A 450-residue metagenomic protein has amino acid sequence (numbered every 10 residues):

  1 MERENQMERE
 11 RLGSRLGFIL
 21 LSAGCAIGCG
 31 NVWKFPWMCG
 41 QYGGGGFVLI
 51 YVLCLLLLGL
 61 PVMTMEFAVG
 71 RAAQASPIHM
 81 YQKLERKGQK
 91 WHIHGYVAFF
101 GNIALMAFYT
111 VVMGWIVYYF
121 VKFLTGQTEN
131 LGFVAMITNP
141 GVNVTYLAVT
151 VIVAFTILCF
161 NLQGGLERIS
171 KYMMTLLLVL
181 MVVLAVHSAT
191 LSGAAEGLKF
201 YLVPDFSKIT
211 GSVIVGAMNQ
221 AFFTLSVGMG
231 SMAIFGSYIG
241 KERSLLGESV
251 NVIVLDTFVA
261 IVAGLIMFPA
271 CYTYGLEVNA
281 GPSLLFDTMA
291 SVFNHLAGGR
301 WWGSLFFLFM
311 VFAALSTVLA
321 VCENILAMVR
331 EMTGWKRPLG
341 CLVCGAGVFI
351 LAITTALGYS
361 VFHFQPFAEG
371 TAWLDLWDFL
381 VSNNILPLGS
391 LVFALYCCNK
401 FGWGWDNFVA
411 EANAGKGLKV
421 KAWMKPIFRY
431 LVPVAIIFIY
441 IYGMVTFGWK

Functional and structural regions predicted by a protein language model:
M1-W33, V62-F67, R71-I93, G240-S244 (+1 more regions): Membrane-interface "cap" regions at the ends of multi-pass membrane proteins
E2-E8, L12, L16, E167 (+2 more regions): Membrane-embedded translocation segments of transport machinery
Q6-R9, W37-Y42, A72-V97, T110-G165 (+5 more regions): Inter-helical loop and helix-membrane interface segments of multi-pass membrane transporters/permeases
R15, L20-A23, I50-R86, T110 (+4 more regions): Juxtamembrane transmembrane-helix boundary signature
M38-Y42, K90-G101, V149-M173, I234-E242 (+2 more regions): Membrane-water interface regions at transmembrane-helix termini and the short interhelical loops of multi-pass membrane
G59-S76, W91-F133, V311-R330, P387 (+3 more regions): Hydrophobic transmembrane alpha-helices that form the core helical bundles of multi-pass secondary transporters
L315-A320, C341-Y359, D375-A410: Hydrophobic alpha-helical segments of multi-pass membrane transport proteins
F367, A372-L395, K419-K450: A generic transmembrane alpha-helix motif of multi-pass inner-membrane proteins
